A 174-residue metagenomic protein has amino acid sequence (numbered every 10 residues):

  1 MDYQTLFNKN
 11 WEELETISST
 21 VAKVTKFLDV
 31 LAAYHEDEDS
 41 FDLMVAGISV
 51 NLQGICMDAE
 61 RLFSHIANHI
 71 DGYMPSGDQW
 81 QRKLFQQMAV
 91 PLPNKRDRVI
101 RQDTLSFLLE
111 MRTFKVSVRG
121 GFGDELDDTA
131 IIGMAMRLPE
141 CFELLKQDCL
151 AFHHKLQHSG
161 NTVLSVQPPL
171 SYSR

Functional and structural regions predicted by a protein language model:
M1-R174: Solvent-exposed interaction patches of small proteins and small membrane subunits
